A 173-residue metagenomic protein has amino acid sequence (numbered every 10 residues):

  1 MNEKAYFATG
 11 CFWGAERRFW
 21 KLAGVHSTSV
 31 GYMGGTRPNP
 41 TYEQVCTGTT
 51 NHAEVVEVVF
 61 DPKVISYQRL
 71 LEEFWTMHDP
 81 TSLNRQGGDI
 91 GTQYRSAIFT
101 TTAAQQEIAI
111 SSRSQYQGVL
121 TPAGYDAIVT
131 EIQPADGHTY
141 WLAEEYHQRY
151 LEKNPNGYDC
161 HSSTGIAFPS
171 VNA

Functional and structural regions predicted by a protein language model:
M1-A173: Flexible coil/turn and secondary-structure edge motifs
